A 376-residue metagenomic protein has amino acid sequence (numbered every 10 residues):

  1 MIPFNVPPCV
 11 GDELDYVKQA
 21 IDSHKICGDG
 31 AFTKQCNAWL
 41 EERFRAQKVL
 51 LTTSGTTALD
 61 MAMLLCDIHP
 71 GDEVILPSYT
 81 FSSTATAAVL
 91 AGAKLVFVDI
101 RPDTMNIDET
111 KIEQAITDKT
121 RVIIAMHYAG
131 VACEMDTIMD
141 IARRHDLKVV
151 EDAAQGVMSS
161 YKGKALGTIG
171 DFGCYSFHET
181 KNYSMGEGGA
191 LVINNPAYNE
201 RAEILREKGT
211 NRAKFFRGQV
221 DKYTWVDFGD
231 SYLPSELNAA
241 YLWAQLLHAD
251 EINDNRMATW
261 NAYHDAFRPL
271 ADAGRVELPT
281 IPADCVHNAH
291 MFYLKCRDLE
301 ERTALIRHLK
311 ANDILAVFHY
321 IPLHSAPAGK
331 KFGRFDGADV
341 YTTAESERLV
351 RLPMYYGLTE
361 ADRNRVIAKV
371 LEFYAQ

Functional and structural regions predicted by a protein language model:
M1-I26, T224-V226, P353: N-terminal "arm"/small-domain region of PLP-dependent enzymes with the aminotransferase-like
I26-E73, A87-A91, F97-D99, K164: Phosphate-binding glycine-rich loop
T33-W39, R43-V49, T110, Q114 (+6 more regions): PLP-dependent aminotransferase class I/II
L50, I75, V96, V149-V150 (+3 more regions): Structural detector of well-ordered beta-strand residues that form the stable sheet scaffold of enzyme domains
A58, T80, P353: Conserved SAM-binding loop
L64-A153, S160: PLP-dependent aminotransferase-like
E151-M185, K214, D221-V226, E277: Conserved active-site segment immediately N-terminal to the catalytic lysine that forms the internal aldimine
T168-N211, E236: Active-site PLP attachment segment
